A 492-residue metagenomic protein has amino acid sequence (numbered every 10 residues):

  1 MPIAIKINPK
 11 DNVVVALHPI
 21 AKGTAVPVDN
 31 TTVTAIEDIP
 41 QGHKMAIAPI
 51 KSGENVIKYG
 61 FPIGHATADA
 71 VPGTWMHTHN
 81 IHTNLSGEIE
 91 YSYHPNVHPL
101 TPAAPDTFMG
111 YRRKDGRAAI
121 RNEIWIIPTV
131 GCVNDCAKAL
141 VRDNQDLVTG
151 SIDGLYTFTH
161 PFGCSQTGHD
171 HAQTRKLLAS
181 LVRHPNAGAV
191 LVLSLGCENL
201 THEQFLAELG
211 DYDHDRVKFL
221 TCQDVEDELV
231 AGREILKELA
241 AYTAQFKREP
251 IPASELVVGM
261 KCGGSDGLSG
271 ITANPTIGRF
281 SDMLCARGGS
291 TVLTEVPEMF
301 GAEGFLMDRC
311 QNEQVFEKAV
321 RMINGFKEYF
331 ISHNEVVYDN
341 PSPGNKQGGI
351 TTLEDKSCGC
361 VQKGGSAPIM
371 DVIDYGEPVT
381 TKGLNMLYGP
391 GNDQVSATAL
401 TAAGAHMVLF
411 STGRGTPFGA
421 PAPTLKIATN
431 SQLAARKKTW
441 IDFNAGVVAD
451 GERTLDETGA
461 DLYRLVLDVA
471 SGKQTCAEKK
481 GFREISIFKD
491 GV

Functional and structural regions predicted by a protein language model:
M1-M407, R414-V492: Metallocofactor- and cofactor-centric catalytic cores in central/energy metabolism, strongly enriched
